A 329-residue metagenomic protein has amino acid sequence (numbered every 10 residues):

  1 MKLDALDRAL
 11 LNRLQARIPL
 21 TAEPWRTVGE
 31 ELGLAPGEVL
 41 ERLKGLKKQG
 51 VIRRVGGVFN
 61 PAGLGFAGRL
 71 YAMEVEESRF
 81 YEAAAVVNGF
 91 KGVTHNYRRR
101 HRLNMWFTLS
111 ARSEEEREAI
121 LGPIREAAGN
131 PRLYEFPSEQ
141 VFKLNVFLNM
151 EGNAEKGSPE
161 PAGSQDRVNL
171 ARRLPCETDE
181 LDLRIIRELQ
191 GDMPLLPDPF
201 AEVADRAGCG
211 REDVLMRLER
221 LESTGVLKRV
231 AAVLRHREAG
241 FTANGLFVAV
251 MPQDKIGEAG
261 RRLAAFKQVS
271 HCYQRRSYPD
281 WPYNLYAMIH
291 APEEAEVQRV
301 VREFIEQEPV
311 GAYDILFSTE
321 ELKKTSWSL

Functional and structural regions predicted by a protein language model:
M1-L329: A compositional/biophysical signature of low hydrophobicity enriched in polar/charged and small residues
